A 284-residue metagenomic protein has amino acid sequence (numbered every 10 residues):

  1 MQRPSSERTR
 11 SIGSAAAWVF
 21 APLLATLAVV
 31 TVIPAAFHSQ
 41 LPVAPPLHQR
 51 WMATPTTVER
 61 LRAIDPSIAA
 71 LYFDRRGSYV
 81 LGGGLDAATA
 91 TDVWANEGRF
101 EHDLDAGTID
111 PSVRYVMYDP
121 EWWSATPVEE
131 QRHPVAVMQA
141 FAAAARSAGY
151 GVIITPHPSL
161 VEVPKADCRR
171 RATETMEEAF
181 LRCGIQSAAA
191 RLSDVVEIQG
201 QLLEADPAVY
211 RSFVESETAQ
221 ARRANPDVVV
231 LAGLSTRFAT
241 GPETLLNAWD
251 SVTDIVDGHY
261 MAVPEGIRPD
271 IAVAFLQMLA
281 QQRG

Functional and structural regions predicted by a protein language model:
M1-I12: N-terminal secretory signal peptides that target proteins for export/translocation
R3-S5, L23, A35, S39 (+1 more regions): Generic low-complexity segments that are intrinsically disordered, proline-rich and/or Lys/Arg-biased
R10-F37: Secretory targeting and sorting signals
H38-G284: Glycan-processing catalytic domains of CAZymes
